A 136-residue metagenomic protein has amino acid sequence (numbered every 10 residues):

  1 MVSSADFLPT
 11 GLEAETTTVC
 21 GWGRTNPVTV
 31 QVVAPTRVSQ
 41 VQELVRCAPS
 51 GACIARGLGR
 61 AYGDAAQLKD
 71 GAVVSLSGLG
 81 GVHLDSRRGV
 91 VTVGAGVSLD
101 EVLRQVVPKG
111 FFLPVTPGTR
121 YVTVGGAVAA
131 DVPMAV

Functional and structural regions predicted by a protein language model:
V2-G21: N-terminal regions that are enriched for targeting/export leaders and immediately downstream pro/stem segments
G23-Y121, A130-V136: Glycine-rich N-terminal segment of FAD-binding domains in flavoprotein oxidoreductases, spanning the beta-loop-helix
